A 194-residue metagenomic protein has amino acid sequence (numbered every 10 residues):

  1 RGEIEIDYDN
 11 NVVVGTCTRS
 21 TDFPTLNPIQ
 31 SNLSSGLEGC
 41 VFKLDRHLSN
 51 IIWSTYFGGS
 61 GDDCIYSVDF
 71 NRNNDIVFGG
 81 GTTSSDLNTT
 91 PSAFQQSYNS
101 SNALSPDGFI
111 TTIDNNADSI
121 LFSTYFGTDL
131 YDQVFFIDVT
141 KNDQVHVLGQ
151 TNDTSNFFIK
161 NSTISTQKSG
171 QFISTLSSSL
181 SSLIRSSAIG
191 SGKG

Functional and structural regions predicted by a protein language model:
R1-G194: A sequence-level/structural motif corresponding to short, flexible coil/turn segments enriched in small polar residues
